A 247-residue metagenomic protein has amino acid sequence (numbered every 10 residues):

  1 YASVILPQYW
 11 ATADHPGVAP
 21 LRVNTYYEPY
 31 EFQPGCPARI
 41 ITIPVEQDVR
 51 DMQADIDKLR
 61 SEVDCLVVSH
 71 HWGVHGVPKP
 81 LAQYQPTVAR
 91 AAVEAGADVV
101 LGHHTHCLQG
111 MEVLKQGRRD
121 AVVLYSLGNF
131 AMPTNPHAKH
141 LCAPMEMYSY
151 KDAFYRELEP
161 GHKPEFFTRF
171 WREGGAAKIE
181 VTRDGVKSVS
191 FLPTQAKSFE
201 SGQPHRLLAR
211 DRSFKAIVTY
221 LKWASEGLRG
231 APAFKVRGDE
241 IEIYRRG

Functional and structural regions predicted by a protein language model:
Y1-G247: Acidic, metal/ion-coordinating pockets
